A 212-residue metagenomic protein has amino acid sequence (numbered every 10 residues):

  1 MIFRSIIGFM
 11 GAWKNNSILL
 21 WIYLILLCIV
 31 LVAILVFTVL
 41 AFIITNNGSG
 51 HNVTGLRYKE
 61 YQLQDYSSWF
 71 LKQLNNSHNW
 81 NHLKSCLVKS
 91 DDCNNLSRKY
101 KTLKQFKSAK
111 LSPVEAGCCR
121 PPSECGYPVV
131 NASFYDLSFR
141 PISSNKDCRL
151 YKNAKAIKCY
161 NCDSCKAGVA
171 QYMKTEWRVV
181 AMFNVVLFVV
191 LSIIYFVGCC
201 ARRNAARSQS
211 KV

Functional and structural regions predicted by a protein language model:
M1-Y61, N184-V212: Signature of small four-pass
V39-V179: Disulfide- and glycan-decorated extracellular loop modules of small multi-pass membrane proteins, especially 4-TM
